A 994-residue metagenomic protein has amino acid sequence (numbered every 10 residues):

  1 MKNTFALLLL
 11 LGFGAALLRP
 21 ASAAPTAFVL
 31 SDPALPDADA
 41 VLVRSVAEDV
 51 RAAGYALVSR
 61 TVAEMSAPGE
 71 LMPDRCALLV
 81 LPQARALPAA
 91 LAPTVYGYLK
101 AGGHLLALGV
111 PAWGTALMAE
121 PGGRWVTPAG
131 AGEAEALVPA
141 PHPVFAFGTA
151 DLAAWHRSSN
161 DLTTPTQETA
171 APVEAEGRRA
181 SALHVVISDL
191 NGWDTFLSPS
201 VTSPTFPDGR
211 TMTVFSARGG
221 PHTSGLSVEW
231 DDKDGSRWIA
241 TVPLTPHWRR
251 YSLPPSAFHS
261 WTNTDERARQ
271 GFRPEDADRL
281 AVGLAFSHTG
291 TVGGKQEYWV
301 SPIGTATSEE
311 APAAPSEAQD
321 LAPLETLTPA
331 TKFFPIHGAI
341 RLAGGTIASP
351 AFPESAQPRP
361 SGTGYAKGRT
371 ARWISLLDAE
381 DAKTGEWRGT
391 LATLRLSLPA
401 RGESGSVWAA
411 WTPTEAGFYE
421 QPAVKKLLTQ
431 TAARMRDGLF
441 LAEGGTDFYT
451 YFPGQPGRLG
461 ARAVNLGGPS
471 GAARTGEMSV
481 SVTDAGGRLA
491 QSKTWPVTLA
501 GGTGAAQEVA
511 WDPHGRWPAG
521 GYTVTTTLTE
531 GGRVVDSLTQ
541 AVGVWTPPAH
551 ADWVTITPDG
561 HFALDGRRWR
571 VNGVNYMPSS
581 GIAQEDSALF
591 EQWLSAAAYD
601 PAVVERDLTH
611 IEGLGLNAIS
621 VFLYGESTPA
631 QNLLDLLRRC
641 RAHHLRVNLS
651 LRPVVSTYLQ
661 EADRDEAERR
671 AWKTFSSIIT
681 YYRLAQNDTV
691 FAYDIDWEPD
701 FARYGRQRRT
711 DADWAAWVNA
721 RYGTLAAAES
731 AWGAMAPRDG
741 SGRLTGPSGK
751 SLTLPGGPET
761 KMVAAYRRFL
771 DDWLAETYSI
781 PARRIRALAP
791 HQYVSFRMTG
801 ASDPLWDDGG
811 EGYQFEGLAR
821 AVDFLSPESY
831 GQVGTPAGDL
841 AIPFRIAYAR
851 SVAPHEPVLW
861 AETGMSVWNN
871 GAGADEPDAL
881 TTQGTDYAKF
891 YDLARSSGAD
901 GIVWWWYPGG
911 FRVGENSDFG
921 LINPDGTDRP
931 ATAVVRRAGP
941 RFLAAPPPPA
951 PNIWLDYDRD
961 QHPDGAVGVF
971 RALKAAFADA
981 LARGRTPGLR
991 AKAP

Functional and structural regions predicted by a protein language model:
L35-E120, A313: Helical hinge/lid and interdomain linker segments adjacent to catalytic or ligand-binding clefts that mediate domain
L42-V43, E48, S188-A268, D276 (+2 more regions): Extracellular ligand-binding interfaces
A86-V144, E309-L342: A glycine-rich, often tryptophan-bearing local segment used as a flexible ligand/cofactor-contacting loop or short
T169-D194: Short carbohydrate-recognition loop motifs
A551-S650, E668-I679, V858-A861, W904 (+1 more regions): Active-site-adjacent substrate/metal-binding segments within catalytic domains of carbohydrate-active enzymes
V655-Q660, G749-A765, T799-A801, E828-V833 (+2 more regions): Active-site clefts of carbohydrate-active enzymes
A712, G817, A821, S897 (+1 more regions): Aromatic-rich peripheral "rim/lid" segments of glycoside hydrolase catalytic domains that contact and position glycan
E759, R768-G873: Glycoside hydrolase catalytic-domain groove-lining segments
